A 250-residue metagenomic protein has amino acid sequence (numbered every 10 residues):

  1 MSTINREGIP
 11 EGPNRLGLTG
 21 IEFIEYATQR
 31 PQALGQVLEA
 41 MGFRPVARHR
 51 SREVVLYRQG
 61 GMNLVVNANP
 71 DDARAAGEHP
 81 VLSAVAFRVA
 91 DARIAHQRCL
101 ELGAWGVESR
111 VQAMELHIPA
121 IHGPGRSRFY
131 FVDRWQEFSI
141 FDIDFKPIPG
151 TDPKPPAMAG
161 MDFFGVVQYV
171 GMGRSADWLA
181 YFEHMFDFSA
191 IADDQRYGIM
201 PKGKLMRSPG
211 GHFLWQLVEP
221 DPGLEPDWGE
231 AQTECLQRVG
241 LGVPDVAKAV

Functional and structural regions predicted by a protein language model:
M1-N14, R58-A68, R93-V170, R174-S175 (+4 more regions): Vicinal oxygen chelate
S2, N14-L18, R30-Q36: In a subset of proteins, long, contiguous C-terminal domains/tails are tracked
G17-T19, R50-R52, P80, M114 (+2 more regions): Short, solvent-exposed coil/turn segments
T19-Q29, A73-R98, P119-H122, M161-G173 (+1 more regions): Vicinal oxygen chelate
E25, R30-Q36, A40-M114: Well-ordered mid-protein domain cores that form the structural environment of catalytic cofactors
A73-A75, F138-I140, P222-P226: A short local loop/turn or secondary-structure capping micro-motif enriched for an aromatic residue
W215-T233: Flexible internal linker/loop segments at domain or repeat junctions
